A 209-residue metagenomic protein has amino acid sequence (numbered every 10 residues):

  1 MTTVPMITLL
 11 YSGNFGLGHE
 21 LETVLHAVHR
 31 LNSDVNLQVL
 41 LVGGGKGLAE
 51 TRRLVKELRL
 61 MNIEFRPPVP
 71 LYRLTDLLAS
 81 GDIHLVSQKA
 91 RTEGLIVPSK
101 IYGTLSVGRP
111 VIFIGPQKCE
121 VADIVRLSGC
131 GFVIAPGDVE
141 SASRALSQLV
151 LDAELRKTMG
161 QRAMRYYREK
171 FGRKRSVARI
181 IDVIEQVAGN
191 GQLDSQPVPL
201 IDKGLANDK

Functional and structural regions predicted by a protein language model:
T2-H19, L25-V28, L40: Conserved donor-binding/catalytic core segment of Leloir-type glycosyltransferases
M6, N36, L40-G43, L48-T75: Nucleotide-activated donor-binding/catalytic signature segment of Leloir-type glycosyltransferases, i.e., the conserved
Y11-G16, G44, P67-P68, K170: Conserved donor-binding loops in enzymes that form glycosidic bonds
H19, P68-A79, H84-L105, P110-D123: Nucleotide-sugar-dependent
L71, V139, R156, E169-V177: Amphipathic alpha-helical segment in the mid-to-C-terminal domain of diverse UDP/GDP-sugar glycosyltransferases
P116, L127, F132-V139, Q148-E154: Conserved acidic donor-binding segment of nucleotide-sugar-dependent glycosyltransferases
S141-R144, Q148, L155-E169: A short, well-ordered alpha-helix in the C-terminal region of glycosyltransferases
R173-K209: C-terminal alpha-helical cap of glycosyltransferases
